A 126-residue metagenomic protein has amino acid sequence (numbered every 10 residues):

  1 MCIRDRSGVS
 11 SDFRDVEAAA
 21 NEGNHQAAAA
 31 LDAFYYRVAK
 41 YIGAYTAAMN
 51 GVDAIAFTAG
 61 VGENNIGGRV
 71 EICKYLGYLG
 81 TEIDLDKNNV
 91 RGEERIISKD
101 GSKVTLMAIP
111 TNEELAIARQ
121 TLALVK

Functional and structural regions predicted by a protein language model:
M1-I3: Short, small-residue-biased leader/transition segments that mark boundaries at the very start of proteins
R6-F13, Y45-D53, E82-N88: Flexible, glycine/charged-enriched surface loops at secondary-structure junctions
F13-A48: Adenine-nucleotide phosphate-binding core of ATP-dependent small-molecule kinases
E17-A20, L31, A56-V61, P110 (+1 more regions): Active-site proximal loops enriched in glycine and acidic residues that flank catalytic Cys/His/Asp and coordinate
D53-L76: Glycine-rich phosphate-binding loops at beta-strand->alpha-helix junctions
G80-S102: Short mixed-charge
E94-K126: Structural signal for terminal/edge beta-strands and the immediately following C-terminal loop/tail that closes
